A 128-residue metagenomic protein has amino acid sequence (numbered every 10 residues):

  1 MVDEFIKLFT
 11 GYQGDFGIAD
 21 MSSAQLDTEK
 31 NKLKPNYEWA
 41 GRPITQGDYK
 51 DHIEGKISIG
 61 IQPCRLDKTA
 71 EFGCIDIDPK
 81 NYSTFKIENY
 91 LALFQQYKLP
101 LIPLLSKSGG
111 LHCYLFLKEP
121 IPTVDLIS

Functional and structural regions predicted by a protein language model:
M1-F72, K80-N89: DNA replication initiation on ssDNA origins
Y12, I77, L117-E119: Residues immediately flanking
I61, K98-L104: A short linear hydrophobic-aromatic micro-motif
D67, N81, G109, E119-I121: Residues that cap or initiate secondary-structure elements
S83-Q95, F116-S128: Helical (often loop-to-helix) elements that flank the catalytic cores of nucleotide-handling enzymes
P103-H112: Short, conserved phosphate-binding/catalytic loop or strand-edge motifs used in phosphoryl-/nucleotidyl-transfer
